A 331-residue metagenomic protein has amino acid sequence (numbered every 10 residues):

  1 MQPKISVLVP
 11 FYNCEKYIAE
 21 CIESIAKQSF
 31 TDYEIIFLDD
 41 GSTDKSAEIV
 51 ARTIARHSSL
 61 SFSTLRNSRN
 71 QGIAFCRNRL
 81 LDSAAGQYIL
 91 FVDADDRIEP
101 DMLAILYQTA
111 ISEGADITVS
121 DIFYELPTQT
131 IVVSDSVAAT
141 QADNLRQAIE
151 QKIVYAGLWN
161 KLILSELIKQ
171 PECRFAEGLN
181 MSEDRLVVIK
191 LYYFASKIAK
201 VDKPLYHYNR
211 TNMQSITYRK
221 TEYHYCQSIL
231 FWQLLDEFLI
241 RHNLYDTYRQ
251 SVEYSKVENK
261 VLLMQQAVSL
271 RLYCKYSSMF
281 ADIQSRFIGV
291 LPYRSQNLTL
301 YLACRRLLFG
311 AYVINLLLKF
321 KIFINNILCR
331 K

Functional and structural regions predicted by a protein language model:
M1-F231, I327: Nucleotide-sugar donor-binding/catalytic module of glycosyltransferases that assemble extracellular/cell-envelope
R77, I98, M102-L106, V154-K161 (+4 more regions): Hydrophobic transmembrane alpha-helix bundles
K203-T211, Y218-D246, E258-I288: Catalytic core of nucleotide-sugar-dependent glycosyltransferases
T247-S255: Residues within HEAT/ARM-like alpha-solenoid scaffolds
V268-K331: Membrane-interface aromatic/basic loop that binds lipid-linked glycans or pyrophosphate carriers, typified by
